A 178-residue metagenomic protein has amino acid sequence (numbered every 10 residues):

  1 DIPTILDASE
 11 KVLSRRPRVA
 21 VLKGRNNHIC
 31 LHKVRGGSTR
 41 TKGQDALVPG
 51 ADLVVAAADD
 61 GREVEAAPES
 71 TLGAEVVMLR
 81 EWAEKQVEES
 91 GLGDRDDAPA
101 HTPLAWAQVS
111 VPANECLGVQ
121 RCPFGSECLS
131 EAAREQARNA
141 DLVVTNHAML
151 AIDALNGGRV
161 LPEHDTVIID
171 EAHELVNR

Functional and structural regions predicted by a protein language model:
D1-D141: A substrate-engagement module of RecA-like helicase motors
I2-I5, I29, I152-L155, I168-I169: Weak global preference for isoleucine
C30-H32, S38-T39, I152-A154, V160 (+1 more regions): Short helix/loop capping segments that flank catalytic or ligand/cofactor-binding pockets
F124-A133, T145-P162: Conserved RecA-like ASCE ATPase "motif II neighborhood" in helicase/translocase motors
A140, H147-A148, E171-H173: Conserved Walker B
V143-V144, V167: Short, well-ordered beta-strand core segments
P162-R178: SF2 helicase catalytic motif II
